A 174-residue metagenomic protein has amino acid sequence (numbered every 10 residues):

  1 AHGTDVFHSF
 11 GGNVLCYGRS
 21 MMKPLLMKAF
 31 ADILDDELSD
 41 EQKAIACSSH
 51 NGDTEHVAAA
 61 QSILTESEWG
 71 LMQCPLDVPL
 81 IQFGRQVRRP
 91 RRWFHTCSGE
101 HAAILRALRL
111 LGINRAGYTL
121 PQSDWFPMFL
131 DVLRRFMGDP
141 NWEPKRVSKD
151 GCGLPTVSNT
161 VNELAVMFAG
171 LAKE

Functional and structural regions predicted by a protein language model:
A1-F10: A short, well-structured edge-of-sheet supersecondary motif
A1-H2, A31-D32, R135-G138: Glycine-rich, acidic and aromatic/proline-enriched surface loops and short helix-turn segments that act as binding
D5, D32-L34, S62-I63: A generic secondary-structure signal
V6-F7, L38-E41: A short alpha-helix capping/helix-coil boundary motif
G11-R19, G153: Alpha-helix N-cap/helix-initiation motif
G18-D35: Active-site SXXK
D40-L154, N159-V161, M167-G170: Active-site-adjacent helix/loop patches that line small-molecule binding or acyl-intermediate pockets
K173-E174: Anionic-ligand-binding alpha/beta catalytic cores of soluble enzymes and soluble regulatory domains that recognize
